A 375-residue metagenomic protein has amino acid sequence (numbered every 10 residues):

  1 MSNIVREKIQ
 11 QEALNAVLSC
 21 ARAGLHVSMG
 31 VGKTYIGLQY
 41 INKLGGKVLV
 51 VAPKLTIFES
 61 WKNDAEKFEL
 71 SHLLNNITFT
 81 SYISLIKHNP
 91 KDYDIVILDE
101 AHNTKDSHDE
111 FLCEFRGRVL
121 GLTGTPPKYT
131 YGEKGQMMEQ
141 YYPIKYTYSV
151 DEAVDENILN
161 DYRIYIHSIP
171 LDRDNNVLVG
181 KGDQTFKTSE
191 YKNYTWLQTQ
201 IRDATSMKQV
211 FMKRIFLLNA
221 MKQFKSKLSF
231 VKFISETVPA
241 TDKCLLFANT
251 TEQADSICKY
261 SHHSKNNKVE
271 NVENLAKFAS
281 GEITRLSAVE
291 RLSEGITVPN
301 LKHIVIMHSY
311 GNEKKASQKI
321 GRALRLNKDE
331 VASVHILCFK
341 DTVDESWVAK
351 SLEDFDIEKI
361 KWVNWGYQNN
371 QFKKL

Functional and structural regions predicted by a protein language model:
M1-H26: Conserved pre-motif I regulatory segment
K8, A21, Y40, K145-K243 (+1 more regions): Interdomain linker/hinge connecting the two RecA-like lobes of the SF2 helicase core
C20-Y40, S287: Walker A/P-loop
V51, L55-D92: Inter-Walker segment of RecA-like/P-loop motor cores
E59-N63, K243-F247, E252-E294, K315: Conserved helicase ATPase core of P-loop NTP-dependent helicases/translocases
Y93-I97, R285-V289, E294-Y310, K315-Q318 (+1 more regions): A short beta-strand element within the Helicase C-terminal
N103-I164: Post-DEXD/H (motif II) to motif III coupling segment of the RecA-like Helicase ATP-binding lobe
Y148-N160, N312-I320, R325-L375: A conserved SF2-helicase RecA2
